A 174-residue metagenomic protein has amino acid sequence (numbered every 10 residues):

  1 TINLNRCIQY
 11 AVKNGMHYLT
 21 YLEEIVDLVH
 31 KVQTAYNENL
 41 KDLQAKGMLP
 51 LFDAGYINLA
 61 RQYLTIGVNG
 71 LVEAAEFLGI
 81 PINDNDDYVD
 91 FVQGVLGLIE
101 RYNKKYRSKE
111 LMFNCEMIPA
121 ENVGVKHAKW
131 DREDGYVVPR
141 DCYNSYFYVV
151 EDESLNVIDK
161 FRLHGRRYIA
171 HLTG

Functional and structural regions predicted by a protein language model:
T1-N69, E73-E76: Structured mid-domain segments that build the active-site/substrate or prosthetic-cofactor binding neighborhood
T1-R6, V68, C115, Y168-G174: Short intrinsically disordered, low-complexity coil segments enriched in acidic
I8-V12, I80-P81, E121-K126: Flexible loop/turn segments at secondary-structure boundaries
V32-K41, E100-E110: Flexible helix-coil linker/hinge segments at domain or subdomain boundaries
D42-Y56, L96, K109-K129: A glycine-rich phosphate-binding loop feature that marks nucleotide/adenosyl-phosphate handling sites
G55-Q62, E73-E76, I80-I82, E100-R101 (+1 more regions): Modules that initiate DNA replication and primer synthesis
D84-N103: Short secondary-structure subsegments characteristic of cysteine-rich extracellular domains
N122-V125, R132-G174: Catalytic alpha/beta core of large soluble enzyme barrels
